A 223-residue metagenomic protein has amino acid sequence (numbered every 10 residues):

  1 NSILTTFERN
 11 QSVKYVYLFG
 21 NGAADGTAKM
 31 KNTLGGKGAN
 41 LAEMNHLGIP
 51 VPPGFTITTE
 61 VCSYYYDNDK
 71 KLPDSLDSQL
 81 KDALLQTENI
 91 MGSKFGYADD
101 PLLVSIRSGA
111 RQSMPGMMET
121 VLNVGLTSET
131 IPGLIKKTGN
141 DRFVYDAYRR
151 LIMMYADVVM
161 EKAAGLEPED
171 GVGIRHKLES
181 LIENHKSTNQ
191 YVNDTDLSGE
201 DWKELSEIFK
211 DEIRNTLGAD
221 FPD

Functional and structural regions predicted by a protein language model:
I3-D223: Nucleotide/phosphate-binding sheet-loop regions of phosphoryl- and nucleotidyl-transfer enzymes
